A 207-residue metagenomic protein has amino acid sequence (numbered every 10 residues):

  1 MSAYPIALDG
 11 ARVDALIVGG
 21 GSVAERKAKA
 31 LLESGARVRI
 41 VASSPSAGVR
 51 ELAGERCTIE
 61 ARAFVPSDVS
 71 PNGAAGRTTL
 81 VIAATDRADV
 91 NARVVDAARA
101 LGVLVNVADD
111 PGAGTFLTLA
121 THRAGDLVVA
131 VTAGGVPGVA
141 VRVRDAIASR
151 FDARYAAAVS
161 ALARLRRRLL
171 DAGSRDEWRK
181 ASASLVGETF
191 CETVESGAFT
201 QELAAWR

Functional and structural regions predicted by a protein language model:
M1-L52: Hydrophobic, well-ordered beta-alpha structural blocks that scaffold small-molecule cofactor pockets
V38, I59, L104-V105: Hydrophobic beta-strand scaffold residues
R39, T78-A88, D126-G135, S149: Short beta-strand and adjoining strand-loop segment in the mid-core of the Rossmann-like NAD(P)-dependent dehydrogenase
C57-A63: Conserved SAM-binding strand-loop segment of SAM-dependent methyltransferases
V65-R77: Short amphipathic alpha-helix with an adjacent loop that forms part of the alpha/beta core around
L80-R87, N91-L117: ADP-ribose/adenylate-binding Rossmann-like module
L104-A156: E1/E1-like adenylate-forming module used to activate ubiquitin-like modifiers and sulfur-carrier proteins
G134-R207: An accessory alpha-helical subdomain
